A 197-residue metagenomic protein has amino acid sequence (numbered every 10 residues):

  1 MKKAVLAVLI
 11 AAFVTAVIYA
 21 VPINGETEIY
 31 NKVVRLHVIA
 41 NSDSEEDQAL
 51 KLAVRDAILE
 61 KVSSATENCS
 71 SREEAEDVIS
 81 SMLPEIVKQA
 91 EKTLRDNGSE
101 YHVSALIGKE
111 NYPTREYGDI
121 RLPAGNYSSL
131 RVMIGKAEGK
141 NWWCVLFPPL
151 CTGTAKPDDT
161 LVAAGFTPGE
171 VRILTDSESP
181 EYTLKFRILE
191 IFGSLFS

Functional and structural regions predicted by a protein language model:
A4-A20: Hydrophobic membrane-insertion alpha-helices, especially the h-region of bacterial N-terminal signal peptides
I18-N31: Aromatic-capped interface at the extracytoplasmic side of an N-terminal signal-anchor transmembrane helix
N31, R35-N68: Short extracytoplasmic
V33-I39, H102-L106, S129-M133, W143-V145: Soluble periplasmic/extracytoplasmic beta-strand elements of cell-envelope proteins
A57-C69, E85-N97, G153, I191: Structured segments of extracytoplasmic/periplasmic soluble domains in secreted or envelope-associated proteins
R72-P113: Amphipathic, coiled-coil-like alpha-helical scaffolding segments used for oligomerization/assembly
D119-Y182: Soluble extracytoplasmic domains of inner/organellar membrane proteins
I173-S197: Bioactive mature segments of secreted peptide hormones/signaling peptides processed from precursors
